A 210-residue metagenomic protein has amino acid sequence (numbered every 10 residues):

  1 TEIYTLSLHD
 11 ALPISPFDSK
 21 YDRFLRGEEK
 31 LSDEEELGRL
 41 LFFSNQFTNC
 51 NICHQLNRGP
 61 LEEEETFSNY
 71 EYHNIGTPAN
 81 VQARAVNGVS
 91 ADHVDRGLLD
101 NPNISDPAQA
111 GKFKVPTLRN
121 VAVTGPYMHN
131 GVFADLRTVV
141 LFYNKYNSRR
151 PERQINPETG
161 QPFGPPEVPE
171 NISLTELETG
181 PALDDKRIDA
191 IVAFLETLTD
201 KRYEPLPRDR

Functional and structural regions predicted by a protein language model:
T1, T5-L12: Short, small-residue-biased leader/transition segments that mark boundaries at the very start of proteins
E2, D135, A190: Amphipathic alpha-helical recognition patches that constitute DNA-binding helices
Y4, S105, A110-F113, R119-N120 (+3 more regions): Short, functionally important structural connectors and interaction interfaces within domains
T5-L6, K112, N130, P181-D185: Short, solvent-exposed loop/helix junctions and linker helices that flank or host conserved functional motifs
L8-D10, L118, D185: Generic detector of low-complexity/intrinsically disordered segments and short hydrophobic N-terminal stretches
P13-D33, Q82, G164, L177-G180 (+1 more regions): Flexible coil segments in periplasmic/lumen-exposed cytochrome c-class electron-transfer proteins
S19-I155, L206-R210: Short glycine/threonine-rich turn/loop motifs
K145-D184: Active-site pocket scaffolds in enzymes
